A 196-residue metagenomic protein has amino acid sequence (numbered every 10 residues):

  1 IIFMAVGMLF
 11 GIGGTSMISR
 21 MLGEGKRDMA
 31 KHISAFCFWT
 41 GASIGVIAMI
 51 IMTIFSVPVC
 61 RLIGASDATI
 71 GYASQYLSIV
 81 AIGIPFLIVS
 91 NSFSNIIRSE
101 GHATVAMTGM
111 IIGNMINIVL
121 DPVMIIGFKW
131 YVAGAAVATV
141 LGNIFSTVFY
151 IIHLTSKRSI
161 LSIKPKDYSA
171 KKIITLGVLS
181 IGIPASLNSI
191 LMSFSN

Functional and structural regions predicted by a protein language model:
I1, F36, G45, M49 (+3 more regions): Residue-level recognition of pore/gate-forming positions within transmembrane alpha-helices of multi-pass
I1-I50, L87-A106: Small-residue-rich hydrophobic transmembrane alpha-helices
I1-S16, V80-L87, L176-N196: Transmembrane helix-bundle signature of multi-pass secondary active exporters and lipid flippases
I18, L22-G23, A30, V59 (+10 more regions): Hydrophobic/aromatic residues within transmembrane alpha-helices of membrane transport systems, especially the TMDs
G41, L77-V80, I84, H102 (+3 more regions): Residue-level recognition of transmembrane alpha-helices in multi-pass small-molecule transporters/permeases
I47-S78: Short membrane-interface helical motifs at transmembrane helix boundaries in multi-pass membrane transporters
T104, N114-T147: Membrane-interface helix-loop junctions in multi-pass transport and translocation proteins
T139, Y150-M192: Interhelical loop/hinge segments that connect adjacent transmembrane helices in multipass membrane
